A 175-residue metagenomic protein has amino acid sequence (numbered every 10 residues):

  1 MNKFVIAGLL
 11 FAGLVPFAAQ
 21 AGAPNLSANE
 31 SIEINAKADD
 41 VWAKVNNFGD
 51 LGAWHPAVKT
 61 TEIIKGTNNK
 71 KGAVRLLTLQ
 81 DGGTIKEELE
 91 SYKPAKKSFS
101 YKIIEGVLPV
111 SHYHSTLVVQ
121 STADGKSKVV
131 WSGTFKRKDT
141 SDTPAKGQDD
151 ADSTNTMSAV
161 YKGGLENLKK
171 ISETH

Functional and structural regions predicted by a protein language model:
M1-F4: Positively charged n-region of N-terminal signal peptides that target proteins for export
A7-P16: Bacterial N-terminal signal peptides
F17-K65: Hydrophobic ligand-binding cavity/cleft-lining segments
E30-I32, I85-S91, Y113-S121, G133: Hydrophobic/aromatic beta-strand elements that line small-molecule binding cavities or substrate pockets in beta-rich
I32-D39, V45, P109-V110, A151-K162: Soluble non-cytosolic domains of exported or imported proteins
N35-D39, E90-K97, V118-K128, K170-H175: A short, structured loop/turn motif at beta-sheet edges
E62-P109, G163-H175: Glycine-rich portal/gate segments that line the openings of hydrophobic small-molecule binding cavities
K128, F135-H175: A conserved amphipathic terminal alpha-helix motif
